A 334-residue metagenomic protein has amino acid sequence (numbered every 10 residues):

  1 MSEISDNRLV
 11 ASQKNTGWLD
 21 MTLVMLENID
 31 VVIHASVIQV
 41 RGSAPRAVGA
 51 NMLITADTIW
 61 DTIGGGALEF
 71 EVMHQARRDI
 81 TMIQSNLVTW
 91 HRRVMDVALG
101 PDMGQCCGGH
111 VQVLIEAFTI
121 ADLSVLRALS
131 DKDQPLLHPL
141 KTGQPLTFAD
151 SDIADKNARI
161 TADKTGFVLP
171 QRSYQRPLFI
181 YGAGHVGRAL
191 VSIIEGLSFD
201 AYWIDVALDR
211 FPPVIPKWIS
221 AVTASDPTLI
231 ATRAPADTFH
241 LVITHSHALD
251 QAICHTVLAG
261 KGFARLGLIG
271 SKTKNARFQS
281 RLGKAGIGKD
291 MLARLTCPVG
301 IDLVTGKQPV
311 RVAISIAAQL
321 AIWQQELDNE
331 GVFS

Functional and structural regions predicted by a protein language model:
S2-A207, P213-P216, S280-R281, Q319-S334: Segments forming oxygen-rich coordination pockets for charged ligands
E27, G196-S198, I215-W218, P235 (+2 more regions): Short, well-ordered coil/turn elements that cap or connect secondary structure elements
R176, Y181, I243-T244, L268-I269 (+1 more regions): Thr-Gly-centered strand-to-loop micro-motif
D205, T223-S225, C297: Short loop/edge segments at beta-strand edges and connector loops that shape dinucleotide/nucleotide cofactor-binding
V206-L208, S271-K272: Short, ordered loop/turn segments at secondary-structure junctions
W218, A224-R281, A313, A317 (+1 more regions): Phosphate-bearing ligand-interacting subdomains that bind or position ATP/ADP/UDP/GDP/NAD(P) or nucleotide-linked
F263, I269-S334: Adenosine-phosphate binding glycine-rich loop
